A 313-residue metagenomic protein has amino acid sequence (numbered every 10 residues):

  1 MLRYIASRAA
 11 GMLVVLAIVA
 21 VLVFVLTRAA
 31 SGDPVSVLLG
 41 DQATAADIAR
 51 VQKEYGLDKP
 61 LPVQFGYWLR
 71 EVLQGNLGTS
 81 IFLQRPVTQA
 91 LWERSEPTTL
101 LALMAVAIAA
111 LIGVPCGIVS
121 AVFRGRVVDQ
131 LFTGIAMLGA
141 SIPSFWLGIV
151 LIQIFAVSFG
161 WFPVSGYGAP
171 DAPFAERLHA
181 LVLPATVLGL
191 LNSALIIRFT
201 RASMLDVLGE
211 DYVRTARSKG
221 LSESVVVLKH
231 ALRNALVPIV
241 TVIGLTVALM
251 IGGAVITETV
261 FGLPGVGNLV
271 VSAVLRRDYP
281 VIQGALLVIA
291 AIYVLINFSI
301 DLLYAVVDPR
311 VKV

Functional and structural regions predicted by a protein language model:
L2-Y4, L16, L91-V128, S144 (+1 more regions): Alpha-helical transmembrane segments of integral membrane proteins, especially multi-pass inner/plasma-membrane
A6-M12: N-terminal signal-anchor/signal peptide hydrophobic helix marking the start of the first transmembrane segment
V15-G66, L83, F159-A180: Hydrophobic alpha-helical transmembrane segments of membrane transport/permease proteins and related membrane-embedded
L22-A29, K59, R70, G134-S165 (+1 more regions): Membrane-water interface segments at the C-terminal ends of transmembrane alpha-helices in multi-pass inner-membrane
V23, T27, S31, V35 (+7 more regions): Membrane-water interface at transmembrane helix exits
A43-N76, V213, G262-A273: Short hydrophobic, aromatic-rich alpha-helical segments embedded in or entering the lipid bilayer of multi-pass
D58-V114: An internal, D/E-rich "acidic patch" concept
